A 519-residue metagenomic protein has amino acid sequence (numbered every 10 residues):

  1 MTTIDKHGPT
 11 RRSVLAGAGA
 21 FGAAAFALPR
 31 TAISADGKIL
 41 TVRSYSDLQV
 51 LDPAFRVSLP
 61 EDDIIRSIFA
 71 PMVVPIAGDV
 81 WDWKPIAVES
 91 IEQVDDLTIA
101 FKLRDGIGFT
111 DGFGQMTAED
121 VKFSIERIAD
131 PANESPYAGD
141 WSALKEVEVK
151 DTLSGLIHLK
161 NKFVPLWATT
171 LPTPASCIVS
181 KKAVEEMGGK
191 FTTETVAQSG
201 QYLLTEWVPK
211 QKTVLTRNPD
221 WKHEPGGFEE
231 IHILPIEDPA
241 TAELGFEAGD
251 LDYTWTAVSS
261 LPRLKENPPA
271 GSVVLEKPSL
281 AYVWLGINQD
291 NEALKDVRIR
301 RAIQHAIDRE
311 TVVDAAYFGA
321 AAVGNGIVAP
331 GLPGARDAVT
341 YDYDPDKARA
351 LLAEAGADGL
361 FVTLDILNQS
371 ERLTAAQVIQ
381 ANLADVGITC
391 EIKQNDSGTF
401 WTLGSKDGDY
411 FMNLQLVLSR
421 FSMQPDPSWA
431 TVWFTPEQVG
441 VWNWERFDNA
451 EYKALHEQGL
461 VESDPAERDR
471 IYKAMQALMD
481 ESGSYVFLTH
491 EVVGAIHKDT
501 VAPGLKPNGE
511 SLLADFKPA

Functional and structural regions predicted by a protein language model:
M1-T10, A20: N-terminal secretory signal peptides
F21-G22, L40, V208-K212, R217 (+3 more regions): Detector for C-terminal structural segments
T41, T117-S124, T152-H158, G200-Q201 (+6 more regions): Alpha-helical secondary-structure segments
R43-D95, E126, T195-S199: N-terminal lobe/hinge region of extracytoplasmic solute-binding protein
S46-D62, K84-A87, F113-G114, L166-A175 (+4 more regions): A structural "hinge/loop" feature
S90-E134, L156, A242-G245, A293: Aromatic- and charge-enriched surface segment that lines or borders ligand/interaction sites
E92, Y137-A183, E206: Surface-exposed binding/hinge segments that line and control ligand-binding clefts or catalytic entry sites
N218-L264, T389: Ligand-site clamp/hinge motif
